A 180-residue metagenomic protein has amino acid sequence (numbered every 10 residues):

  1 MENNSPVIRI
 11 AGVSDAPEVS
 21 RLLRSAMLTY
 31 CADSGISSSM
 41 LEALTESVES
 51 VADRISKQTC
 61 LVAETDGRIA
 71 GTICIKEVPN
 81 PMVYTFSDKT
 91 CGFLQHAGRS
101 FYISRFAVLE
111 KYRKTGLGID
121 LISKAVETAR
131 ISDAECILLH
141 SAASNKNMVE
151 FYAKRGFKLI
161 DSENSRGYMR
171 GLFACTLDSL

Functional and structural regions predicted by a protein language model:
V7-R21: A short beta-loop-alpha structural element at the N-terminal edge of CoA-dependent acyl/N-acetyltransferase catalytic
R24-S50: Conserved GNAT-fold acetyl-CoA-binding loop/helix
S47-V62, V78-M82, Y102: A short helix-loop-beta-strand connector motif used in the catalytic cores of GNAT acetyltransferases and, in some
C74-R105: Conserved acyl-donor/pantetheine-binding loop and adjacent beta-alpha core of acyl/acetyltransferases and related
C91-G92, F106-R113, A142: A short, internal acetyl-CoA/4′-phosphopantetheine-binding micro-motif in the GNAT/acyltransferase core
R105-V108, K114-E127, K154: Conserved acetyl-CoA-binding loop-helix of GNAT-fold acetyltransferases
R113, L139-V149, S165-M169: Conserved beta-strand-loop-alpha-helix junction that forms the acyl-donor binding cleft
I122, A129-H140: Conserved GNAT acetyl-CoA-binding A-motif
